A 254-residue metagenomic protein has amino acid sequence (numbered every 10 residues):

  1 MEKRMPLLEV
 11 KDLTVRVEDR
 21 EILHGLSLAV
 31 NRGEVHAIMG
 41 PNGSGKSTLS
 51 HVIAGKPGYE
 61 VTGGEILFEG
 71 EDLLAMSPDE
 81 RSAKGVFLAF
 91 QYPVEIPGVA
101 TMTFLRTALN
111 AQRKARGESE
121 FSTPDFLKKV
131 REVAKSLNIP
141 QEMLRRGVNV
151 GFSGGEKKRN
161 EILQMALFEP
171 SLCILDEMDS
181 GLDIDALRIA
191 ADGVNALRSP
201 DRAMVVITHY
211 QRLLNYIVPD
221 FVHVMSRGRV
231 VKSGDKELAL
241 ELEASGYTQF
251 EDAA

Functional and structural regions predicted by a protein language model:
L8-V10, L23-G25: Conserved structural motif at the start of ABC-family nucleotide-binding domains
M39-P41: The feature captures the beta-strand-to-loop junction immediately N-terminal to the Walker
E65-R81, N149: ABC ATPase NBD Q-loop/coupling interface
V94-S171: ABC-family P-loop ATPase nucleotide-binding domains
E177-M178, D185: Walker B catalytic motif
L187-P200: Helical segment within the ABC ATPase nucleotide-binding domain
F221, M225, R229-D252: Conserved beta-strand-loop-alpha-helix hinge in the C-terminal portion of ABC ATPase nucleotide-binding domains
